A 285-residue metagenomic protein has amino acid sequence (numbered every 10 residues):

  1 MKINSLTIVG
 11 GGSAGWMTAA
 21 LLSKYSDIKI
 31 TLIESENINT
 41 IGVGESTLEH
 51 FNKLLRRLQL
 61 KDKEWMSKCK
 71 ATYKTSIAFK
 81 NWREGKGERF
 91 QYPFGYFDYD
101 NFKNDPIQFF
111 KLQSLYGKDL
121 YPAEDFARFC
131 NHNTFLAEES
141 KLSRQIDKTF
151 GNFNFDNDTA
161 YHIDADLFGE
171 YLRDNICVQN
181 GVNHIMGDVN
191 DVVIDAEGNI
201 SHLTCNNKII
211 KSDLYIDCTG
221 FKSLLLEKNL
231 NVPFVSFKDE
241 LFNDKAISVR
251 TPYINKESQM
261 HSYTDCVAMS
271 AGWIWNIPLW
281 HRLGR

Functional and structural regions predicted by a protein language model:
K2-G12: Beta1/beta-strand and adjacent pyrophosphate-binding region of the FAD-binding site in flavoprotein oxidoreductases
T7, K29-T31, N183: A structural signal for isolated positions on well-ordered beta-strands in alpha/beta enzyme cores
G15-W16: N-terminal Rossmann-fold NAD(P) dinucleotide-binding loop
S23-V43: Glycine-rich FAD pyrophosphate-binding loop
S46-A137: Dinucleotide-binding Rossmann-like beta1-alpha1 core, especially the glycine-rich loop that anchors the ADP
K118-I163: Alpha-helix-centered segments that form part of catalytic cores
F150-W273, I277-R285: Predominantly flavin-linked oxidoreductase catalytic cores and closely associated redox partners
